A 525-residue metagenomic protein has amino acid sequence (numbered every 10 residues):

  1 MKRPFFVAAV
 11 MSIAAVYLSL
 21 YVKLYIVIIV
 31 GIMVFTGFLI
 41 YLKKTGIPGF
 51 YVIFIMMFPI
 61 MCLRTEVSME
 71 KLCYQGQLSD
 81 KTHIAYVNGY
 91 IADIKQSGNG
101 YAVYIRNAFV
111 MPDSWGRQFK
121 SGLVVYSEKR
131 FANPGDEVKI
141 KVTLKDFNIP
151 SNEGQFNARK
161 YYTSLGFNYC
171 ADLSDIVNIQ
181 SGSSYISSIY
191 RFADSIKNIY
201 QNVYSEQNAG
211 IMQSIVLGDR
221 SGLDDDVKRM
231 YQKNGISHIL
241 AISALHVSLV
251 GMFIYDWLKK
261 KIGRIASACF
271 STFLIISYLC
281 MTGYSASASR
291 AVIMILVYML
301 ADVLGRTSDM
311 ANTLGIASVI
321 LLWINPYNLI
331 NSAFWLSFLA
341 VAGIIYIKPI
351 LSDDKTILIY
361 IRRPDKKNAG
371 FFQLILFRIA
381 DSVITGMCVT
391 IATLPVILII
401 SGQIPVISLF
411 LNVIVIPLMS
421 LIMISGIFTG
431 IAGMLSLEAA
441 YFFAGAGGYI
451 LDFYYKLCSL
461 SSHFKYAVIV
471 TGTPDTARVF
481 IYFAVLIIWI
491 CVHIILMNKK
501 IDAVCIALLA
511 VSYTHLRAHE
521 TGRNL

Functional and structural regions predicted by a protein language model:
M1-T82, I431: Helix-loop-helix transmembrane hairpins and adjacent membrane-interface loops of multi-pass inner-membrane proteins
K2-A9, I416-P417, M423-I427: Non-catalytic terminal accessory segments
K2-I40, F443-H493: Membrane-embedded alpha-helical segments of integral membrane proteins
R3, V7, M11, S19 (+5 more regions): Hydrophobic alpha-helical transmembrane segments in multi-pass membrane proteins
M56-H238: Membrane-interface helix/helix-cap signal primarily in integral membrane proteins
G89, V142, I215, S243 (+5 more regions): Divalent metal-coordination and catalytic microenvironments
Q180-S187, K233, L398-I414, I424-F483: Membrane-interface amphipathic/re-entrant loop segments adjacent to transmembrane helices in multi-pass membrane
H515-L525: Single conserved hydrophobic/aromatic residue that forms the stacking wall/gate of nucleotide- or nucleobase-binding
